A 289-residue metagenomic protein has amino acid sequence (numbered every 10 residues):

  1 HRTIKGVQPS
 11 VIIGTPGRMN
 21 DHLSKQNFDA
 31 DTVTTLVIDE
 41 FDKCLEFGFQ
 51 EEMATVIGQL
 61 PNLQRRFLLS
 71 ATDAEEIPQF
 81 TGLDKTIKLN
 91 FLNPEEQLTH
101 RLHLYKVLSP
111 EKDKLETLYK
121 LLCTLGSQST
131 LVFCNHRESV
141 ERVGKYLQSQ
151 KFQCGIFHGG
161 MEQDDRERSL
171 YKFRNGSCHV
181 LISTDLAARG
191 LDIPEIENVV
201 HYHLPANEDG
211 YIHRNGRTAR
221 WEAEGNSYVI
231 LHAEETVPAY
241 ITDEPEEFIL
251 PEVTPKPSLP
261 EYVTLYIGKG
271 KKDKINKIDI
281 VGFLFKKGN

Functional and structural regions predicted by a protein language model:
H1, E75-L121: Interdomain hinge/linker at the junction between the two RecA-like core domains of SF2 helicases
H1-T3, V140-Y146, F152-T184: Conserved helicase ATPase core of P-loop NTP-dependent helicases/translocases
H1-T35, K43, E51, T55-G58 (+3 more regions): Conserved helix/coil segment N-terminal to the catalytic DExD/H
D21, N27-E95, Y240-P245: Post-DEXD/H (motif II) to motif III coupling segment of the RecA-like Helicase ATP-binding lobe
H100-Q148, D279, F283: Conserved interdomain hinge at the start of the Helicase C-terminal
V180, N207-F248: Conserved segment of the helicase C-terminal RecA-like domain
V180, R189-L204, N226-V229: A short beta-strand element within the Helicase C-terminal
L250-N289: Non-catalytic terminal extensions of ATP-dependent helicases
